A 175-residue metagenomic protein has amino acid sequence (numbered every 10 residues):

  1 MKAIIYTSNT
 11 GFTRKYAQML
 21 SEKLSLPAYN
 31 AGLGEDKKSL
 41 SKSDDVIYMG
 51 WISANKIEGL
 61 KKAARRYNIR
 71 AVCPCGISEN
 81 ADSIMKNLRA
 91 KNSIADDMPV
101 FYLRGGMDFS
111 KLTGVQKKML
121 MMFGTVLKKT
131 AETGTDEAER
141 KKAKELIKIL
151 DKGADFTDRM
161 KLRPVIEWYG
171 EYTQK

Functional and structural regions predicted by a protein language model:
M1-R66, E167-K175: N-terminal beta1-alpha1-beta2 submodule of the flavodoxin-like/Rossmannoid cofactor-binding fold
V46, A54-K175: FMN-binding flavodoxin-like domain, especially the glycine-rich phosphate-binding loop
